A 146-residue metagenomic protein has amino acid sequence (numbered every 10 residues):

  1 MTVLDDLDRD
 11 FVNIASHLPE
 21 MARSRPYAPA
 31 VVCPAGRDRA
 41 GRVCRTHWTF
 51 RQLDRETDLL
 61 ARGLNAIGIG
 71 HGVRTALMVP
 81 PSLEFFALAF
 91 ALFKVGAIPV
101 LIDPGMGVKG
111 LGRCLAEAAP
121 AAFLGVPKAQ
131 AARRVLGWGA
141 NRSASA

Functional and structural regions predicted by a protein language model:
M1-L18, P34: Flexible, non-catalytic linker and terminal segments flanking ANL/adenylate-forming cores
D6-R9, Q52-L53, V100-D103: Short, flexible loop segments at the rims of nucleotide/cofactor-binding pockets, characterized by
F11-A15, T57, G139: A structural signal for well-ordered alpha-helical scaffolds and beta->alpha junctions
M21-Y27: Flexible acidic/glycine-rich loop/turn elements at helix↔coil and beta-strand↔loop transitions within catalytic cores
Y27, V31-F90, G107-G112, A116: Conserved AMP-binding/adenylate-forming core of the ANL superfamily
I67, K94-A146: Structural core segment of the AMP-binding/adenylate-forming
